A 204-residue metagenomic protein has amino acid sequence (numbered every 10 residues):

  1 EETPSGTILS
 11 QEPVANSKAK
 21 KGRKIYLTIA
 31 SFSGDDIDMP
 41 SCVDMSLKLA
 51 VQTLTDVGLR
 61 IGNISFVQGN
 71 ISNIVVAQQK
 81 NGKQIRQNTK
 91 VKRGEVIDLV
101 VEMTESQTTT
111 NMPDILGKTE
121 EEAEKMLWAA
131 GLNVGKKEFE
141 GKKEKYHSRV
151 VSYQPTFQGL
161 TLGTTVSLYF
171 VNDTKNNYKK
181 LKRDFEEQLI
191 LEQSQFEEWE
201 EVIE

Functional and structural regions predicted by a protein language model:
E1-E204: Ligand-recognition elements built from short beta-strands and adjacent flexible loops
